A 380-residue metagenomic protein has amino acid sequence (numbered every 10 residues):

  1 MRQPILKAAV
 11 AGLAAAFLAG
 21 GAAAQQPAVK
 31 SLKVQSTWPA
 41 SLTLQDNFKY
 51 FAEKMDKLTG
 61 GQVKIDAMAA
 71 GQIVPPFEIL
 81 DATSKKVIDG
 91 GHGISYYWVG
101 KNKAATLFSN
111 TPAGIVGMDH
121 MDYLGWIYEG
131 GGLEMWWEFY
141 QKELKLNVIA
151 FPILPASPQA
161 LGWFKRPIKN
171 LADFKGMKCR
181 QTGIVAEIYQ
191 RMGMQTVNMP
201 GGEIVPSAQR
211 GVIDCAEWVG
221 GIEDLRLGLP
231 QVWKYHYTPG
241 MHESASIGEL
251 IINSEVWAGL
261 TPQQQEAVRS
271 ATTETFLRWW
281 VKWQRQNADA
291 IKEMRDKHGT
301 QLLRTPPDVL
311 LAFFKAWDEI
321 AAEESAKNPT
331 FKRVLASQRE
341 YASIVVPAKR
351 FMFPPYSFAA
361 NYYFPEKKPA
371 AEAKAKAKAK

Functional and structural regions predicted by a protein language model:
M1-A11: Bacterial N-terminal signal peptides that target proteins for export
A9-A19: Bacterial N-terminal signal peptides
Q25-Y123, F139-K380: N-terminal secretory/targeting leader peptides
G130-M135: Core domains of carbohydrate- and sulfate-ester-processing enzymes
